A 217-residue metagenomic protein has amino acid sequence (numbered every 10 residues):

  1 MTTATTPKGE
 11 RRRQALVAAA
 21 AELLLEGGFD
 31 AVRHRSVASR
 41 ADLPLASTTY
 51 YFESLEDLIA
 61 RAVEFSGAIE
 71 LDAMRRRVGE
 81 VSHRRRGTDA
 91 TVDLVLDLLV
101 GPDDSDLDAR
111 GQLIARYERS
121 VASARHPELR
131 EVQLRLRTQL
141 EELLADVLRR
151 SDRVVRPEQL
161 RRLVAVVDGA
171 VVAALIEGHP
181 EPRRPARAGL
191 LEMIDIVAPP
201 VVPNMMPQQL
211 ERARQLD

Functional and structural regions predicted by a protein language model:
T5-T6: Short Lys/Arg-rich basic patches
R12-A15, A19, Q159: N-terminal positioning helix adjacent to the helix-turn-helix/winged-helix DNA-binding module
A15, L23-R61: Helix-turn-helix
E64-E70: Short, basic, alpha-helical segments at the C-terminal edge of helix-turn-helix-like DNA-binding modules
D72-L113, L160-L163, R187: Hydrophobic alpha-helical connector segments
A122-P127: Short loop-to-helix capping motifs
L129-R130, L134, R149-A213, D217: Hydrophobic/aromatic-rich alpha-helical bundle segments in the mid-to-C-terminal region
V132-Q139, L143: Short, solvent-exposed amphipathic helices
